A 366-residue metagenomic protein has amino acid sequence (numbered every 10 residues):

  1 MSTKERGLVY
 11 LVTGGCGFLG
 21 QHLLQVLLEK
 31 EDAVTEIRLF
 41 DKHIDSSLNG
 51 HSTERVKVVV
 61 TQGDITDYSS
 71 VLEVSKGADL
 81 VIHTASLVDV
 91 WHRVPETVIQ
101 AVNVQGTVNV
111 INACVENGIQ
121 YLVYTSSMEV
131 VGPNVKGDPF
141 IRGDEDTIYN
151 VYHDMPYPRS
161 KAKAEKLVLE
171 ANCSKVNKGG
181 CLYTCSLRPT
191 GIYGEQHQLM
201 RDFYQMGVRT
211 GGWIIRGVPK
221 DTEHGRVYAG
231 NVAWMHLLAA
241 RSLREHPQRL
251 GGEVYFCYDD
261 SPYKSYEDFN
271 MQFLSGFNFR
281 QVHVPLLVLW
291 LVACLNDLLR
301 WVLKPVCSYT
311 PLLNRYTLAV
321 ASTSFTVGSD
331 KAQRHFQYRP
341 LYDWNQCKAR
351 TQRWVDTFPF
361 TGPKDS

Functional and structural regions predicted by a protein language model:
S2-A33: N-terminal Rossmann NAD(P)H-binding glycine-rich loop of SDR-like oxidoreductase domains
E54-V58, Q62-Q105, A113, P133: NAD(P)H-binding glycine-rich loop region in Rossmannoid oxidoreductase-like domains and their noncatalytic homologs
Q105-R159, V176-K178, C185: Conserved Rossmann-fold NAD(P)-dependent oxidoreductase catalytic core, especially the SDR/UDP-sugar
S126-S127, E165-E195, R249: Conserved beta-loop-beta element that borders a ligand/cofactor-binding pocket
H153-Y157, T190-Q198, V218-N231, D259-S261: Glycine-rich "substrate-gating" loop/helix at the edge of Rossmann-like oxidoreductase active sites
Y204-I214, H224-G276: Alpha-helical substrate-binding/gating segment
F273-S322: Terminal hydrophobic/aromatic helix or amphipathic segment near a protein terminus
T326-H335, R339-S366: Amphipathic terminal alpha-helices
